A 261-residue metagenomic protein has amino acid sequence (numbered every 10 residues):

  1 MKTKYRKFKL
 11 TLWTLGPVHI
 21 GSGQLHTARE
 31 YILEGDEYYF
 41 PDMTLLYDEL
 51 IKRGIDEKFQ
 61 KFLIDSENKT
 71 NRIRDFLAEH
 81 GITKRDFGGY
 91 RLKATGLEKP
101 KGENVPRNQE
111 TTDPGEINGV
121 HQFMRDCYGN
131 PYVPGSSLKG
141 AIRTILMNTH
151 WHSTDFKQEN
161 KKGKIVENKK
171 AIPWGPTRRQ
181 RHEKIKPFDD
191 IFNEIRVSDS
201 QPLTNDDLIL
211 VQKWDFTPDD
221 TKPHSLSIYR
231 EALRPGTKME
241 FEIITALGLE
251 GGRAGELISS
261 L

Functional and structural regions predicted by a protein language model:
M1-L261: Small/polar/charged residue-enriched interaction surfaces, especially the RNA/DNA-contacting tracks of RNP/CRISPR
